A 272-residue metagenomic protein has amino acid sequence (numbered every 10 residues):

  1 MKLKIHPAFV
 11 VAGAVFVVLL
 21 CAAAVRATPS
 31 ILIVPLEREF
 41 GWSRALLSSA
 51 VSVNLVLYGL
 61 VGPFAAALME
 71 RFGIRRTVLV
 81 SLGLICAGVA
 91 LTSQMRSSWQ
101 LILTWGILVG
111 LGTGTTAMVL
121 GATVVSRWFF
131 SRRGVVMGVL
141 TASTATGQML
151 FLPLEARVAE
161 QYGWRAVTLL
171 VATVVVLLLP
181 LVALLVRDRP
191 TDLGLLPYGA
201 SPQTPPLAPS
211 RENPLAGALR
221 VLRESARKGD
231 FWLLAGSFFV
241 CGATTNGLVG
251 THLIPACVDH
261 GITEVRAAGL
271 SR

Functional and structural regions predicted by a protein language model:
L3-A14, S97, E212-S237: Juxtamembrane cytosolic amphipathic helices that cap and anchor the N-termini of specific transmembrane helices
A8, Q94-W105: Helix-loop junctions at membrane interfaces in 12-TM secondary transporters
V10-R44, V61-A65, L152, G247-I254: Extracytoplasmic
L20, G88, Q100-T116, F239-V240: Hydrophobic core of transmembrane alpha-helices in multi-pass small-molecule transporters, especially MFS/SLC-type
P29-I33, V221-R272: Extracytoplasmic gate region of multi-pass secondary transporters
L60-W99: Conserved MFS/SLC helix-loop-helix module at the cytosolic interface between two early adjacent transmembrane helices
W105-A142: Cytoplasmic helix-loop-helix junction between adjacent transmembrane helices in 12-TM secondary transporters
L140-L193: Helix-loop-helix hairpin linking two adjacent transmembrane segments in secondary transporters
